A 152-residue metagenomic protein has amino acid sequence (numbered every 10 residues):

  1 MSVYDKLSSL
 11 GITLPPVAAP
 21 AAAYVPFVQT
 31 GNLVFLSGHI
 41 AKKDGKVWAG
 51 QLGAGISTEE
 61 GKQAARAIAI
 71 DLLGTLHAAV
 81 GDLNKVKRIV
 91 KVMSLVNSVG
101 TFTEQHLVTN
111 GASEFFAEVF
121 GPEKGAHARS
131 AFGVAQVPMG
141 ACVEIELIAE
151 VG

Functional and structural regions predicted by a protein language model:
M1-G152: Short, polar/acidic, helix-capping and beta-turn segments at strand->helix junctions that line the mouths
